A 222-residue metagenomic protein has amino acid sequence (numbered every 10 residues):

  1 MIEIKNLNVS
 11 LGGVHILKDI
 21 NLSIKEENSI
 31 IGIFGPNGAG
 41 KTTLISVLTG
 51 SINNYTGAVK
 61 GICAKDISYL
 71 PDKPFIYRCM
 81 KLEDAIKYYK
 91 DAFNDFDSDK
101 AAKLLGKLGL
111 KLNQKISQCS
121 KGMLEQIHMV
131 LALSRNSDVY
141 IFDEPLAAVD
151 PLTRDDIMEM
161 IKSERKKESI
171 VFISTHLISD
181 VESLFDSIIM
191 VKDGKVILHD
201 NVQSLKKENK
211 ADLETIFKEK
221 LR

Functional and structural regions predicted by a protein language model:
I2-I4, L17-D19: Conserved structural motif at the start of ABC-family nucleotide-binding domains
F34-P36: The feature captures the beta-strand-to-loop junction immediately N-terminal to the Walker
T49: Helix-to-loop junction immediately C-terminal to a conserved catalytic motif
D72-H128, R135: ABC-family P-loop ATPase nucleotide-binding domains
Y140-E144, V149: Catalytic Walker B motif of ABC-type/P-loop ATPase nucleotide-binding domains
P151-T153: Helix N-cap at the start of a conserved alpha-helix in ABC-type nucleotide-binding domains
V181-S183: A short, surface-exposed alpha-helical micro-motif characterized by mixed small hydrophobic and charged/polar residues
